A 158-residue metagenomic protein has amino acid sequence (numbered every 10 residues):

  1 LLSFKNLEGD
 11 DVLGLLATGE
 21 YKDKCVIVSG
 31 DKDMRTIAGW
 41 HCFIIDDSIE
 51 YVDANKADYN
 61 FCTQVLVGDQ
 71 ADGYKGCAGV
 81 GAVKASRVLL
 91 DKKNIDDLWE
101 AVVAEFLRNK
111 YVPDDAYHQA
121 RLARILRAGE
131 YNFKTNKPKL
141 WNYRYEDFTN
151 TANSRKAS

Functional and structural regions predicted by a protein language model:
L1-S158: Extended two-metal-dependent nuclease catalytic cores across DNA- and RNA-processing enzymes
